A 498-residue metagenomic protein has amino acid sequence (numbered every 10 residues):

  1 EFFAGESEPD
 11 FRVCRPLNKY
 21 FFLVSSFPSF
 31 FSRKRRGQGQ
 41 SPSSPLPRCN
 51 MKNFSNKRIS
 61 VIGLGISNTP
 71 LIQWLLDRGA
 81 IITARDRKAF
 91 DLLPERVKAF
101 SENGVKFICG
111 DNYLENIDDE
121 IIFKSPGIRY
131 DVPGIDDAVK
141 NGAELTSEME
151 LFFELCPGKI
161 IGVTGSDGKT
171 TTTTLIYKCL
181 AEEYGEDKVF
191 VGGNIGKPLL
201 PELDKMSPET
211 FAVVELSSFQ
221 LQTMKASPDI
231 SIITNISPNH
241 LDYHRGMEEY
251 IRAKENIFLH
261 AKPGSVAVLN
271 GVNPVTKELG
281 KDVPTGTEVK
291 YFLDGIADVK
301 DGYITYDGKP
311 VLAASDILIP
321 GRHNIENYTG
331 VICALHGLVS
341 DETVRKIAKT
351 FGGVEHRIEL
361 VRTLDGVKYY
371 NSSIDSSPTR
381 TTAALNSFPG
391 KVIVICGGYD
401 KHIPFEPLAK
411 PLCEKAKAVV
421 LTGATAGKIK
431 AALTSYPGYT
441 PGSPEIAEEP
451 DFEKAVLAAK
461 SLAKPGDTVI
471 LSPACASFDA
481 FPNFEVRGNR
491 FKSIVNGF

Functional and structural regions predicted by a protein language model:
G5, K34-G39: Glycine-biased, low-complexity coil/linker segments
N50, K57, Q73-D77, L114-D119 (+3 more regions): Phosphate-binding loop of NTP-binding sites
K52-R58, N68-W74, R78, A313-A416: Nucleotide phosphate-binding/pyrophosphate-handling subdomain across enzymes that bind or process nucleotide phosphates
L64: Glycine-rich Rossmann-fold phosphate-binding loop(s) that bind the pyrophosphate of adenine dinucleotide cofactors
A80-V97: NAD(P)-binding Rossmann-fold cofactor-contacting core
V97-K98, E406-D467: C-terminal helical cap/extension that packs against the catalytic core of soluble nucleotide-cofactor enzymes
K106-D118, D451: Short acidic low-complexity segments
